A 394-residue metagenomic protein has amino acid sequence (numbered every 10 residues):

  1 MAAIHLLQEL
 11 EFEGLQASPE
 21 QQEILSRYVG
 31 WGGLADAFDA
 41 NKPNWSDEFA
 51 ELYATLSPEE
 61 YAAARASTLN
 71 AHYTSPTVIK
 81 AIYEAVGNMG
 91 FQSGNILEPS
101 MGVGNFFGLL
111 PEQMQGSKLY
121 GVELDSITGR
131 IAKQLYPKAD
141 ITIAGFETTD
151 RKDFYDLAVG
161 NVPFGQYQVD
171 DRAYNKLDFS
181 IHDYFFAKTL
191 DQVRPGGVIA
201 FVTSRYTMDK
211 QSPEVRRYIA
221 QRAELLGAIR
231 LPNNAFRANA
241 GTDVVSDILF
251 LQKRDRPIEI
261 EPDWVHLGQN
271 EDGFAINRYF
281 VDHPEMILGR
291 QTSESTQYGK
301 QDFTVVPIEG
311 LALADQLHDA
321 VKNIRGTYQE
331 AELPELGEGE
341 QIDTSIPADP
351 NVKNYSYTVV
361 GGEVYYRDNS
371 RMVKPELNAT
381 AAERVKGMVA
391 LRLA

Functional and structural regions predicted by a protein language model:
M1-L135: Class I S-adenosyl-L-methionine
M1-R27, W31, W45, G90 (+2 more regions): Charged, often flexible domain-edge or linker segments that flank or initiate folded functional domains
Y73-T77, K176-D183: Conserved phosphate-coordination/catalytic loops
I79-M89, S93-E112, G121, A132 (+3 more regions): Conserved proline-anchored active-site loop of SAM-dependent methyltransferases that bridges a beta-strand
I82, V122-S126, D178-R237, V244-L251: Conserved Class I SAM-dependent methyltransferase catalytic core
K118, A139-D140, E224-G227: Conserved beta-strand segments of alpha/beta enzyme cores
T142-G145, I229-R230: Short loop/edge segments at beta-strand edges and connector loops that shape dinucleotide/nucleotide cofactor-binding
A238-L336: Flexible, glycine-/basic-rich loop-and-beta segments that form/coincide with the SAM-dependent methyltransferase
